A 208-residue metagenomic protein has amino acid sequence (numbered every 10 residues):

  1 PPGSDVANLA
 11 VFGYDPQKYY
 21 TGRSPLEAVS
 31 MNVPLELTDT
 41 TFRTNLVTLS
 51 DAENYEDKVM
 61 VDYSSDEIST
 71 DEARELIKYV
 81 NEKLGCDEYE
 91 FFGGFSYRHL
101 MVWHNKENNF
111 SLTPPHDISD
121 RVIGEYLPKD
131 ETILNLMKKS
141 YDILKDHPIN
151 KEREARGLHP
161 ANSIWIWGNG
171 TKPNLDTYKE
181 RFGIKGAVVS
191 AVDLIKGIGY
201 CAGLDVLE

Functional and structural regions predicted by a protein language model:
P1-I77: Active-site nucleophile/metal-coordination loop of metallo-enzymes that catalyze phosphate/sulfate and related
G3, T38-T40, G93-F95, L158 (+1 more regions): A short, structural micro-pattern
G3-N8, H99-W103, N174-D176: Short, solvent-exposed polar/charged micro-motifs at secondary-structure junctions
F12, N45-L49, V102, W165-W167 (+1 more regions): Residues in well-ordered beta-strands of folded domains
Q17, S50-A52, E107, G170-P173 (+1 more regions): Short loop/turn segments at secondary-structure transitions that flank enzyme active sites
Y63-S163, N169-G170: Glycine-rich, mobile lid/loop segments that gate access to catalytic sites or pores
P128-T132, I149-E208: Terminal, contiguous helix-loop blocks that mediate binding/assembly
